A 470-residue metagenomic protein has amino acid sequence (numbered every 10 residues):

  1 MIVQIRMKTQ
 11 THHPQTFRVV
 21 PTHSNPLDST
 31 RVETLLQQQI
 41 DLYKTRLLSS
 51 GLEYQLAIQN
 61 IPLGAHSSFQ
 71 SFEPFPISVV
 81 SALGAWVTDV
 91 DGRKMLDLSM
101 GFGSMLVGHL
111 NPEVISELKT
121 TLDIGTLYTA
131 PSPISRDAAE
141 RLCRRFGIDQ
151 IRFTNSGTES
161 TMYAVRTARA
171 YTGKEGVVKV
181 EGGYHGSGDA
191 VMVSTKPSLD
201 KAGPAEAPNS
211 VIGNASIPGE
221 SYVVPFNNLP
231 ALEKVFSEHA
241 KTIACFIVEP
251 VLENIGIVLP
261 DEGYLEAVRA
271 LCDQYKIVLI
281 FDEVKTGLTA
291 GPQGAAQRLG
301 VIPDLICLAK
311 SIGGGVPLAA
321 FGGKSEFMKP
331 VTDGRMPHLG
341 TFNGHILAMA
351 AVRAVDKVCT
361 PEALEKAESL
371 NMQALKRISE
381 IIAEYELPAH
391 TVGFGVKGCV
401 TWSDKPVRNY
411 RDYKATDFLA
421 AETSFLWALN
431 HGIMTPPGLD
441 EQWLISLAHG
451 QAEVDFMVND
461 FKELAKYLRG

Functional and structural regions predicted by a protein language model:
K8-G470: Conserved N-terminal phosphate-binding loop of PLP-dependent enzymes in the Aspartate aminotransferase
